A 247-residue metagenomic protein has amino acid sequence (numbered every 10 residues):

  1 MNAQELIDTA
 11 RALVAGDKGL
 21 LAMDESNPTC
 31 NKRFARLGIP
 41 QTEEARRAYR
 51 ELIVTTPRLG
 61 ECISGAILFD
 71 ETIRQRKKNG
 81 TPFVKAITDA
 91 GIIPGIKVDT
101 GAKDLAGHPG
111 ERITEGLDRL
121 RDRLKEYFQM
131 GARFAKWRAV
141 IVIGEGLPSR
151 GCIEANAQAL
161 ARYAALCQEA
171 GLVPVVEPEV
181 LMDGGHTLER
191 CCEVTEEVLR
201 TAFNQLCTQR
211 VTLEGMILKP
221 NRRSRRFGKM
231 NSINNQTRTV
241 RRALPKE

Functional and structural regions predicted by a protein language model:
M1-M130, I143, Q236-E247: Alpha/beta catalytic barrel-like cores
S26, E71, A139-V142, E179-L181 (+1 more regions): Short, ordered loop/turn segments at secondary-structure junctions
L37, Q41, R112-R119, P148-A159 (+2 more regions): Alpha-helix N-cap and loop-to-helix initiation/capping positions
T42, W137, V176, L218: Conserved, mostly hydrophobic/aromatic
G101-L105, I141-L147, L181-G185, R225: Conserved radical SAM core fold
L120-F134, N156-L172, V198-Q209, R238-K246: Structured alpha-helical segments in the cores of large, soluble enzyme domains
M130-S149: A glycine-rich phosphate/pyrophosphate-binding beta-strand-loop-alpha-helix module
H186-E247: Active-site capping/gating regions of soluble enzymes
